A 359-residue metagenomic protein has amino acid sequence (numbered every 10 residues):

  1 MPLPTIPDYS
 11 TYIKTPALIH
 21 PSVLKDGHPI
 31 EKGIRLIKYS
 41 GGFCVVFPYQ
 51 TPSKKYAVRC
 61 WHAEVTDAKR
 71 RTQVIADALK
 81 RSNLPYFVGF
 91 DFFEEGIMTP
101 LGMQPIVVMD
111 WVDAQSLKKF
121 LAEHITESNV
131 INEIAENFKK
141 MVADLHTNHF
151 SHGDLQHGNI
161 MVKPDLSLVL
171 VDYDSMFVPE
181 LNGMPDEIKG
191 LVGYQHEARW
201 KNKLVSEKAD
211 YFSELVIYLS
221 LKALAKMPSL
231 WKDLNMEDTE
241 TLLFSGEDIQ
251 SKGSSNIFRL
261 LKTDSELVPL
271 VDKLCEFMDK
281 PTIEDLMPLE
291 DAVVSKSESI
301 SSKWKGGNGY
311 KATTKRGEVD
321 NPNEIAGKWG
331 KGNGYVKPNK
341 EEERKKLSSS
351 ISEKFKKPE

Functional and structural regions predicted by a protein language model:
M1-I37, K69-R71: Juxta-kinase regulatory segment immediately upstream of eukaryotic protein kinase catalytic domains
I34-L36, G42-G89, P100: ATP-binding glycine-rich loop module of kinase domains
Y86-E133, G183: Conserved structural core of kinase catalytic domains
V142, H146-V162: Catalytic-loop of the protein kinase fold
N159-V171: Conserved protein kinase catalytic/activation segment
D172-F177: Activation of the activation-loop gatekeeper triad in protein kinase-fold domains
M184-R199: Conserved activation segment of eukaryotic-like protein kinases, specifically the C-terminal portion of the activation
A223-P358: Helical subdomain adjoining the active site within ATP-dependent kinase catalytic cores
